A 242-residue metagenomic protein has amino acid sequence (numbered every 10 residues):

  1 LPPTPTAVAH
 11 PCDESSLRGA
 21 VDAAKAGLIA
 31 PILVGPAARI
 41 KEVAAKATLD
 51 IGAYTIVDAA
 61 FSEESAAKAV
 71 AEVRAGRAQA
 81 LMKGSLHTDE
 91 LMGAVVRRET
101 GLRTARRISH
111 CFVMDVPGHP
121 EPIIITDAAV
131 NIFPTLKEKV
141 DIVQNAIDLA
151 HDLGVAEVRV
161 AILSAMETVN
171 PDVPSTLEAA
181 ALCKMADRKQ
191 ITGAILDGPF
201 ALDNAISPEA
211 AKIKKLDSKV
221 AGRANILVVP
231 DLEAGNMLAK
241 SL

Functional and structural regions predicted by a protein language model:
L1-I32, P36-L242: Anion-binding alpha/beta catalytic cores of soluble intermediary-metabolism enzymes, centered on
